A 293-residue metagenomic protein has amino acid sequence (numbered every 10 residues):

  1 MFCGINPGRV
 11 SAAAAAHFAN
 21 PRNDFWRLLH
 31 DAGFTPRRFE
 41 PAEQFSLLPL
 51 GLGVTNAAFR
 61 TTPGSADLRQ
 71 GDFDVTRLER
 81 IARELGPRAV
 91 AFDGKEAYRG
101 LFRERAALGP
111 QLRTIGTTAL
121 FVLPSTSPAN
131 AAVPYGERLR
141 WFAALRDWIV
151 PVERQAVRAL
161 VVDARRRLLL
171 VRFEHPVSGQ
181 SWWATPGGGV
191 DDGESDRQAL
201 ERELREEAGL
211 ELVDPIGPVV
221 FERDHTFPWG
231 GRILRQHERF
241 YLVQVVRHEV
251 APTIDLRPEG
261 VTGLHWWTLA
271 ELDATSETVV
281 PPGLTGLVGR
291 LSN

Functional and structural regions predicted by a protein language model:
M1-I5, V161: Short, hydrophobic/glycine-enriched beta-strand segments
I5, F92-A97, F173-E174: Short, well-ordered beta-to-alpha junction loops that form the rim of enzyme active sites and present histidine/acidic
G8-A13, S178-Q180: Short N-terminal binding/cap micro-motifs at the start of the first secondary-structure element
S11-G71: Short, surface-exposed acidic-centric catalytic microdomains
N20-P21, L28, G64-E79, R105-V150: C-terminal capping/extension of enzyme domains
L29, V150-L169, G188-D192: Conserved N-terminal beta-strand and adjoining loop/helix that marks the start of the Nudix/MutT-like hydrolase domain
P49-E104: Internal catalytic-core helix/loop-beta-alpha segment that presents or stabilizes conserved functional determinants
L112-R113, V190-I216, R223-V279: Unchanged
